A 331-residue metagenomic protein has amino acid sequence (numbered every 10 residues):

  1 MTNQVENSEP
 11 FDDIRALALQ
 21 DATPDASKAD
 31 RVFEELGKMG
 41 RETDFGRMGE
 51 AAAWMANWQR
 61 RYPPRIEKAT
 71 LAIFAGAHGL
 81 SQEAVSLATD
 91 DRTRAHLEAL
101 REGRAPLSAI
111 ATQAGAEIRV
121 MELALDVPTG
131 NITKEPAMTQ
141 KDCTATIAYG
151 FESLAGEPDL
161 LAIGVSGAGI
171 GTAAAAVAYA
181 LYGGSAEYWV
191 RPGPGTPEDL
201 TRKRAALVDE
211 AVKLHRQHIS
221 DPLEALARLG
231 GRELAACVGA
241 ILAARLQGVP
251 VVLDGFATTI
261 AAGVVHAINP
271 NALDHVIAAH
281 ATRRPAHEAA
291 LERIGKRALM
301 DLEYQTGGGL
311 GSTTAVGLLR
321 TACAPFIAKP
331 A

Functional and structural regions predicted by a protein language model:
T2-A331: N-terminal loops that bind phosphate or other acidic moieties and the adjacent beta-alpha structural core
